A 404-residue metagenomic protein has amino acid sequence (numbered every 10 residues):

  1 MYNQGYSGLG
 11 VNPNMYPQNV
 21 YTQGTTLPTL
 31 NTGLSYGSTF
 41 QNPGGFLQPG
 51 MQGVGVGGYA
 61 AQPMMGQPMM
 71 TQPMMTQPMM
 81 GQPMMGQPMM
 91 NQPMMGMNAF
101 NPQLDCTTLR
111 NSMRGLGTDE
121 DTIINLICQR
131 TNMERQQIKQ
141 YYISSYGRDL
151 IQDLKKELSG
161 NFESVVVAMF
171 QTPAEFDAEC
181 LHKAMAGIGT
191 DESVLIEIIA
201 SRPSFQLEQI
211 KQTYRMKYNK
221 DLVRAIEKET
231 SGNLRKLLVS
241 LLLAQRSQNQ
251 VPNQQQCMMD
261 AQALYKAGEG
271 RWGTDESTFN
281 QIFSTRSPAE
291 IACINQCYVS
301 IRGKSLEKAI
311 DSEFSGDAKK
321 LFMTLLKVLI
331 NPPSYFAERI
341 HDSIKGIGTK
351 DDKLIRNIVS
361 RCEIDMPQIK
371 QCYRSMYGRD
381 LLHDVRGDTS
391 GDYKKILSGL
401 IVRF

Functional and structural regions predicted by a protein language model:
Y2-F404: Structural signature for extended repeat/solenoid scaffolds and their inter-repeat hinge/linker regions, spanning
